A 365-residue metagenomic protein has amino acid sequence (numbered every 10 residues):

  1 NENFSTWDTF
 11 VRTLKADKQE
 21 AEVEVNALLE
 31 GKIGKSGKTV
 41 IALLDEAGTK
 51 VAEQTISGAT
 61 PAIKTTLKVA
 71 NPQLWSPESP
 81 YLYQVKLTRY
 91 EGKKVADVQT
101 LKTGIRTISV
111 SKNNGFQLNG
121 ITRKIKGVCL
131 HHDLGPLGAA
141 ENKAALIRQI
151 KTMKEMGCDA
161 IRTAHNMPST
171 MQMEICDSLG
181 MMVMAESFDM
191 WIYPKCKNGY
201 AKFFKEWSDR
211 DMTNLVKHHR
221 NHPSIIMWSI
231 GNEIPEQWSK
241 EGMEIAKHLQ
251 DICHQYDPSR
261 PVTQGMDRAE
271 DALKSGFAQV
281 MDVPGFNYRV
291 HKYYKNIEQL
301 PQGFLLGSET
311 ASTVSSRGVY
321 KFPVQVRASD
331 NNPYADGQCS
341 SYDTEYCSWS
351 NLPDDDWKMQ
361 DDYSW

Functional and structural regions predicted by a protein language model:
N1, K32-I33, S224-W228, E244-G265 (+2 more regions): Substrate-binding clefts and catalytic carboxylate motifs of secreted carbohydrate-active enzymes
N1-V183, D211-K217, N221, I226-M227 (+2 more regions): Secreted/periplasmic carbohydrate-active enzymes, especially glycoside hydrolases
C129-A144, T152, M156-A164, D189-W207 (+5 more regions): The substrate-binding groove and active-site-proximal loops of carbohydrate-active enzymes, especially glycoside
I150, M173, L273-S275, Y294: Short hydrophobic/charged patches on amphipathic alpha-helices used for structural packing and interfaces
M167-T170, M266-D271, R289-K292: Short acidic loop-to-helix transition motifs that present clustered carboxylates
M171, Y193-K195, D271, S316: Short secondary-structure boundary/hinge segments and terminal tails
M173-M182, C196-D209, E241-E244, P323-N331: Aromatic- and acidic-residue-enriched segments that line the glycan-binding/catalytic groove of carbohydrate-active
G180-S187, D282-N287, F304-T310: Short hydrophobic/aromatic-enriched beta-strand-loop microsegments
